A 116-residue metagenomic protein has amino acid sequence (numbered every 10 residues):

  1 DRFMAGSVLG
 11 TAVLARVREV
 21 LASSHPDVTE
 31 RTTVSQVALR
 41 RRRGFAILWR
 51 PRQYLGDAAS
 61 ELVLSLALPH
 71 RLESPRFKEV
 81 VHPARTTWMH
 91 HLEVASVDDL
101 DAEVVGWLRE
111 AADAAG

Functional and structural regions predicted by a protein language model:
D1-E19: Charge-rich, low-complexity N-terminal segments
A5-L9, A22, H82, D113-G116: Generic surface-pattern signal
A15-R31, I47: Structured alpha/beta reader/binder surfaces that contact nucleic acids or chromatin modification marks
E19, R52-Q53, G106: Long, contiguous binding/interaction regions
R31-M89: Short, conserved beta-strand/beta-arch hydrophobic-aromatic motifs that form part of recognition grooves or interface
A84-G116: Well-ordered alpha/beta subsegment
